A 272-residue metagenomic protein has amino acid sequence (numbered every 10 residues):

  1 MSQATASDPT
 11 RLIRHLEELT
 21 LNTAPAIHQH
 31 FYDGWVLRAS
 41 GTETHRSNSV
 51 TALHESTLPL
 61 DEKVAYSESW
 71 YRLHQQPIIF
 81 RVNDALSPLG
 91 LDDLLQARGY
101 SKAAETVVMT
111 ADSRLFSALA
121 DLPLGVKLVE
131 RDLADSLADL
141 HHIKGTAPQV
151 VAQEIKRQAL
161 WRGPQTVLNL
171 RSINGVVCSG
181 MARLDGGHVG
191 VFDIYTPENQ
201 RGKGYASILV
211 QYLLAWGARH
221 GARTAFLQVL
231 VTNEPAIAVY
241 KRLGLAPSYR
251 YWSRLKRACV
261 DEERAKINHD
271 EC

Functional and structural regions predicted by a protein language model:
M1-E17, T51-A52, T106, A118-E154 (+4 more regions): Short amphipathic alpha-helix that is part of the acyltransferase structural core
M1-L73, S87, Q149-V150: N-terminal charged segments
T51-T57, I194-R201, L230: A short, internal acetyl-CoA/4′-phosphopantetheine-binding micro-motif in the GNAT/acyltransferase core
L58-A134, R254-L255: Acyl-donor-binding surface of acyltransferase catalytic domains
L60-E68, D193-T196, G202-A215, R219 (+1 more regions): Conserved acetyl-CoA-binding loop-helix of GNAT-fold acetyltransferases
H74-D84, G217-Q228: Conserved GNAT acetyl-CoA-binding A-motif
V82-L89, L227-I237, P247, R254-C259: Conserved beta-strand-loop-alpha-helix junction that forms the acyl-donor binding cleft
V150-P197: A conserved beta-strand-loop-helix scaffold within acyl/acetyltransferase catalytic domains
